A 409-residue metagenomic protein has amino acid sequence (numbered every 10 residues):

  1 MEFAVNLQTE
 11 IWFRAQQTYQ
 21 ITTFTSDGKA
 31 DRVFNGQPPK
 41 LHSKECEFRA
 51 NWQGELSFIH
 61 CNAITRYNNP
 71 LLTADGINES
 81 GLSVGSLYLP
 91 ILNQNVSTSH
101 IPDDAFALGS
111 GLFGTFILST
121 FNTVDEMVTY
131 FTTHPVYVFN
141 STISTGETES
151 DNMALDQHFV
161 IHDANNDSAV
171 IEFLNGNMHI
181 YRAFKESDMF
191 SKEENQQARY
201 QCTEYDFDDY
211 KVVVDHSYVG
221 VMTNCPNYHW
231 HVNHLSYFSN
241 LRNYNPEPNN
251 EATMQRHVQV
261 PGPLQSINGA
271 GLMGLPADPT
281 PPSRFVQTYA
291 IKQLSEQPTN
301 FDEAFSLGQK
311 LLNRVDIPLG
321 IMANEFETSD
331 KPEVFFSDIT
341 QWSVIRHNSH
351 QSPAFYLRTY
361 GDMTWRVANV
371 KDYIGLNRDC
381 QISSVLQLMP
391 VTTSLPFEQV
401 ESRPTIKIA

Functional and structural regions predicted by a protein language model:
M1-A105, V138-T142, D156: A contiguous strand-loop segment
M1-E2, Q8-Q20, S26-R32, F139 (+3 more regions): C-terminus-biased signal that marks the final domain/tail of proteins
L72-A74, V170, S343-I345: Short, surface-exposed charged micro-motifs
N78-S80, D163-N166, E172-N177, R182-F184 (+1 more regions): Short acidic-glycine loop/turn motifs at beta-strand connectors
N78-S80, L118-E126, P298-A304, N348-H350: A short, structured loop/turn motif at beta-sheet edges
S86-L87, N93-N95, A169-E172, H179-A183 (+1 more regions): Short helix/loop capping segments that flank catalytic or ligand/cofactor-binding pockets
Y88-P90, T133, N165, N175 (+1 more regions): A mature extracytoplasmic/lumenal domain signature
H100-Q157: Intrinsically disordered, low-complexity linker/loop segments enriched in Gly/Pro and charged/polar residues
